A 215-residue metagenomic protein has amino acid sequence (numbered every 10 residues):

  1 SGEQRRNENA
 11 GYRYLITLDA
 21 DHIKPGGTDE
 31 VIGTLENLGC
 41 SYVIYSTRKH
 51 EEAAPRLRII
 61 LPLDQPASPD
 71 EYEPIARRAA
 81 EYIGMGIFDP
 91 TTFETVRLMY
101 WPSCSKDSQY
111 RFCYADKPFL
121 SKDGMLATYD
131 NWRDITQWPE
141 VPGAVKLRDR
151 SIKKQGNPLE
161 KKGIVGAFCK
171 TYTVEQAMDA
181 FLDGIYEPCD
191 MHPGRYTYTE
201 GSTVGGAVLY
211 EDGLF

Functional and structural regions predicted by a protein language model:
S1-P55, L61-P74, R78, K153-K154 (+1 more regions): Signature for HUH/AEP ssDNA processing cores
E3-R6, T47, F88, T203-E211: Generic recognition of flexible, low-complexity loop/linker segments
R13-L18, A67, A76-G86, P102-S105 (+1 more regions): N-terminal nicking endonuclease/strand-transfer module with a His-rich metal-binding environment and a catalytic Tyr
T17, D149-F215: N-terminal structured subdomain of primase-like DNA metabolism proteins
L35-G39, A79-I87, L182: Hydrophobic, Leu/Ile/Phe/Ala-enriched alpha-helical segments that form helix-helix packing faces
R48-S68, Y72, S121-R148, L214: Hydrophobic/aromatic-rich, well-ordered segments within soluble, folded domains that form packed cores
E51-E52, P62, A67, F88-A115: Short, conserved secondary-structure transition motifs
C113-T173: Long, charge-rich alpha-helical interaction segments
